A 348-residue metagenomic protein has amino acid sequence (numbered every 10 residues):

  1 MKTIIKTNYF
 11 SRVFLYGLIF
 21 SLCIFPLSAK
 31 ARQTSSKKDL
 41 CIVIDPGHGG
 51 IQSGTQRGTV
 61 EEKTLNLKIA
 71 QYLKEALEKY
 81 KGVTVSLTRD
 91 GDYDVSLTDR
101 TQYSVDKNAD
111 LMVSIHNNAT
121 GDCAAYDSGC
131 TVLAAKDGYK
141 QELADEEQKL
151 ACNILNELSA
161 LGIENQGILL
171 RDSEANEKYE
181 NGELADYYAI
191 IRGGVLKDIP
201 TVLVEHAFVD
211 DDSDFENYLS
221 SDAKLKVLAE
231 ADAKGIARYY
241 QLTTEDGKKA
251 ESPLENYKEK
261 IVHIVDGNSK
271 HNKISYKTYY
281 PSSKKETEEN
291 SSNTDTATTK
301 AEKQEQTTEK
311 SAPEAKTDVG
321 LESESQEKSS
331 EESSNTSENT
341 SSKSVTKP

Functional and structural regions predicted by a protein language model:
T7-K30: Sec-dependent N-terminal signal peptides of Gram-positive bacterial secreted proteins and lipoproteins
A31-Y103, K107-A109, D122, Y126-G129 (+2 more regions): Active-site histidine-acidic residue metal-binding/catalytic motifs, centered on HxH/HExxH-like signatures
V43, S114-D122, R171-P281: Active-site-adjacent mobile loop/cap segments within catalytic or ligand-binding domains
H48-I51, D90-V95, N117-C123, D137-Q141 (+4 more regions): Solvent-exposed loop/turn segments at secondary-structure junctions within structured extracellular/periplasmic domains
E62-L65, I69, L73, L97-R100 (+5 more regions): Stable alpha-helical elements in mature extracytoplasmic
Q71-G82, V105-A109, N117, E146 (+2 more regions): Sec-exported extracytoplasmic/periplasmic mature domains
E147-D186: Active-site-adjacent substrate-binding region of metalloamidase/peptidase-like peptide-processing proteins
E255-P348: Ser/Thr/Gly/Pro-rich low-complexity, disordered linker/stalk segments of secreted and cell-surface proteins
